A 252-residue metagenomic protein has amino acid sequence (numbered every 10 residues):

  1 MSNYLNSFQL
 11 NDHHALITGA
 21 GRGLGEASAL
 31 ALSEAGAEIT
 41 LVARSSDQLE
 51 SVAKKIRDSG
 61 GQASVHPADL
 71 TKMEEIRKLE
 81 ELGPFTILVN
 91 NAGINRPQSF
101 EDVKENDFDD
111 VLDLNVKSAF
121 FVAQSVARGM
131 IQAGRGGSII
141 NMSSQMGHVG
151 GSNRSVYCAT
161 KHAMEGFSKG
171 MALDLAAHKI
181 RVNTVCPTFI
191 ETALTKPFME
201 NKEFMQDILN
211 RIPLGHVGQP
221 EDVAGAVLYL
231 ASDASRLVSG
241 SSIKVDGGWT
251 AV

Functional and structural regions predicted by a protein language model:
H14, G21-G23: Conserved glycine-rich cofactor-binding loop
S99-F100, K104-L112, I208: Substrate-binding pocket helix/loop in short-chain dehydrogenase/reductase
E101, V149-S155, A177-H178, G215 (+1 more regions): Active-site loop immediately N-terminal to the catalytic Tyr-X3-Lys motif of short-chain dehydrogenase/reductase
F120, I180-R181, H216-V245, T250-A251: C-terminal substrate-recognition "lid" of short-chain dehydrogenase/reductases
A123, T160, S168: Active-site helix of classical SDR
R128, L173-A177, R236: Alpha-helical segment proximal to the catalytic Tyr-Lys
S144: Residue(s) in the substrate-gating loop at a strand-loop-helix junction that position the organic substrate next
